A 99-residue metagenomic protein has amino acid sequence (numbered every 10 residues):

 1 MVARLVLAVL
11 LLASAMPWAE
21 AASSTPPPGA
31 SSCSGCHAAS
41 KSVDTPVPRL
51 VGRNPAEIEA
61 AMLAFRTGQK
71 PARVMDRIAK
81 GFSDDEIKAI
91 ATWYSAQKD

Functional and structural regions predicted by a protein language model:
R4-A15: Bacterial N-terminal signal peptides
E20-P28: Cleaved targeting-peptide boundary
P26, S40-K70, D76, K80: Gly/Gly-Pro-rich "capping" loops immediately C-terminal to redox-active cysteine motifs in periplasmic/lumenal
P28, E57, E86-A89: Charged catalytic carboxylate motif
S31-S40, I90: The canonical Cys-X-X-Cys-His
A79-D99: C-terminal capping alpha-helices of c-type cytochrome domains
